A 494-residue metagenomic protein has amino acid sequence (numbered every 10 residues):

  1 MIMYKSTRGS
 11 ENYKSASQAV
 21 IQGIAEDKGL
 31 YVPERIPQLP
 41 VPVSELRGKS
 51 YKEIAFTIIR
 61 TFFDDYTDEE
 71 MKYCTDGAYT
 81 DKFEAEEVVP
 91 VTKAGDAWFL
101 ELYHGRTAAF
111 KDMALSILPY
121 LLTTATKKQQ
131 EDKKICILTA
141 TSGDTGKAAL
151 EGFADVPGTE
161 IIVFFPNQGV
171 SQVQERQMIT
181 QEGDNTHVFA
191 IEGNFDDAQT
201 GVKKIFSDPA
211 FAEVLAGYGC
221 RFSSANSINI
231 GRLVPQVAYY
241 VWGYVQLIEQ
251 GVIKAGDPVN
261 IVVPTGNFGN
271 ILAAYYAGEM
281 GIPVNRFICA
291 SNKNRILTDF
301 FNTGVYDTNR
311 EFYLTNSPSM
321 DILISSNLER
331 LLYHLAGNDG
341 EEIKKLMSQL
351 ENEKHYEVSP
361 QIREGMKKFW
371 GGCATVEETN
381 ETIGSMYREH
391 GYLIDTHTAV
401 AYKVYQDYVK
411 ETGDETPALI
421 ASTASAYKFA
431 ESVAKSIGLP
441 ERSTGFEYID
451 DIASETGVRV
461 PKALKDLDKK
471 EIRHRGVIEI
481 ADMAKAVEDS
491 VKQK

Functional and structural regions predicted by a protein language model:
M1-K494: PLP-dependent amino-acid enzyme catalytic core
